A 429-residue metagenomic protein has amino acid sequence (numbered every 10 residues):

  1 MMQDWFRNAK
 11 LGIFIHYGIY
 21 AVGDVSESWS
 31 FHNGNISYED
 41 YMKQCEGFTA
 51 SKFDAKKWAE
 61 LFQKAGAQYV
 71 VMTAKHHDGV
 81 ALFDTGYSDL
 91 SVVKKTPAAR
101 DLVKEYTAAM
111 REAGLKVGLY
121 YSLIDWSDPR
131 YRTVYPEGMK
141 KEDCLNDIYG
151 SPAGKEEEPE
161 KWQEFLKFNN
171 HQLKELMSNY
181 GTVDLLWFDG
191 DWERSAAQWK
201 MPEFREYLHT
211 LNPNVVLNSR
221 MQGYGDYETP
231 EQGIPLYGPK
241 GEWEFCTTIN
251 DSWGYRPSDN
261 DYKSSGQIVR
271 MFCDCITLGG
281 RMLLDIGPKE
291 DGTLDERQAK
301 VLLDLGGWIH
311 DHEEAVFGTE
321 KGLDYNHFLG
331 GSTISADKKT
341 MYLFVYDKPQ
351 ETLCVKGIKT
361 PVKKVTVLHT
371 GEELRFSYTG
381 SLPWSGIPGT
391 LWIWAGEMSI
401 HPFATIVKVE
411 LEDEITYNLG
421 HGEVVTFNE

Functional and structural regions predicted by a protein language model:
M1-E429: Mature catalytic domains of secreted/periplasmic carbohydrate-active enzymes
